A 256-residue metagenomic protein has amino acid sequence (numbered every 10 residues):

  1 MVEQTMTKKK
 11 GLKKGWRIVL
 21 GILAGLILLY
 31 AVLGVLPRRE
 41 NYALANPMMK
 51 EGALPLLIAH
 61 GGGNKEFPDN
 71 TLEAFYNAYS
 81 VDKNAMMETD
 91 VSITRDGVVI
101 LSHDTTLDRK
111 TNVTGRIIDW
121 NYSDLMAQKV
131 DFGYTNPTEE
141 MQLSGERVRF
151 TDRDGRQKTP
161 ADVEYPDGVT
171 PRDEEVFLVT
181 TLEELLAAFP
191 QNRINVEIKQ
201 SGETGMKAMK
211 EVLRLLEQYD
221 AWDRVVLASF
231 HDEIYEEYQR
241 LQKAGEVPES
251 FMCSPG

Functional and structural regions predicted by a protein language model:
V2-G256: Phosphate-group recognition and catalysis centered on beta-loop-alpha active-site segments
